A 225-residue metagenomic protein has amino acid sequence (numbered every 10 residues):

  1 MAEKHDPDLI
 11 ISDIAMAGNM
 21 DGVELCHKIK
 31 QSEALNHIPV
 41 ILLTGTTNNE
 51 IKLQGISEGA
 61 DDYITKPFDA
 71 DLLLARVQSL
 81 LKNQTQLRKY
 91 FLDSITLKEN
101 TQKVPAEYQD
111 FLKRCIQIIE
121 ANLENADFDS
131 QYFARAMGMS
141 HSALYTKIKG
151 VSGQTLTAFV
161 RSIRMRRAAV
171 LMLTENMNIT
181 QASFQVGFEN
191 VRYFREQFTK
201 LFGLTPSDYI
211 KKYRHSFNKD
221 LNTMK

Functional and structural regions predicted by a protein language model:
H5-I11, M16: Active-site beta3 strand of CheY-like receiver
M20, E24, Q31, N36 (+1 more regions): Alpha4 helix (beta4-alpha4-beta5 surface) of REC/receiver domains from two-component response regulators
I64-K66: A Lys-centered signature of the CheY-like receiver
F68-V77, K89: C-terminal output helix
Q78-D93: The C-terminal output helix
S130-F159, S183-T205: Basic/polar phosphate-binding segments, predominantly the helix-turn-helix DNA-binding elements of transcriptional
G150-E189, K212-K225: Terminal helix-turn-helix DNA-binding modules in bacterial transcription factors
